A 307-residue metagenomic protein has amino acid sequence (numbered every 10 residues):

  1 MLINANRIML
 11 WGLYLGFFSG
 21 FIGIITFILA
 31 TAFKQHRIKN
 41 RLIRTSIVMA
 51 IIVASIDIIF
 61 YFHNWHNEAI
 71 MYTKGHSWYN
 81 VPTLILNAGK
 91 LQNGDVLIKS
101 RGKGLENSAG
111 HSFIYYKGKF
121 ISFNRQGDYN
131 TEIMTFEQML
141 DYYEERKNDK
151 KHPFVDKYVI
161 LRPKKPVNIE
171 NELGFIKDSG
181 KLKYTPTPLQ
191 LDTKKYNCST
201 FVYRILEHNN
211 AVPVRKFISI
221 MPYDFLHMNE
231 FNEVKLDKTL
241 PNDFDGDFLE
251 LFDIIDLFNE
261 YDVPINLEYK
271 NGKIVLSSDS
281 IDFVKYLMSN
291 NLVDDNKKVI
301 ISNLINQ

Functional and structural regions predicted by a protein language model:
L2-G23, D57-H76, K183-Q307: Activation targets extended, charge/polar-rich intrinsically disordered C-terminal tails
F21-A32: Alpha-helical transmembrane segments
F33-L42: Membrane-interface helix-boundary motifs at transmembrane edges
R41-H63: Internal/C-terminal transmembrane anchor helices
N67-V159, T187-T193: Glycine-rich catalytic cores of cysteine/serine-nucleophile enzymes that process amide/ester linkages in cell-envelope
S100, L161-K164, D178, D237 (+2 more regions): A structural detector for beta-sheet-dominated domains
N107, P163-V167, D192-T200: Soluble non-cytosolic domains of exported or imported proteins
N148-L182: A structural motif
